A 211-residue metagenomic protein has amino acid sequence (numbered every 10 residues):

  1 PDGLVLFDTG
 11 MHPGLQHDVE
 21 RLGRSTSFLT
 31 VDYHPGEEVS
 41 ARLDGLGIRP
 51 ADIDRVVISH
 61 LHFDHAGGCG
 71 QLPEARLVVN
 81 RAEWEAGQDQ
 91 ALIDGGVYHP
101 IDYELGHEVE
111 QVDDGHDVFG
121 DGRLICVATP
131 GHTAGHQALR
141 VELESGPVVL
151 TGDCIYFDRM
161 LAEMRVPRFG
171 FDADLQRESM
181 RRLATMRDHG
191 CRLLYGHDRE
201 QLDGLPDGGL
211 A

Functional and structural regions predicted by a protein language model:
P1-A41, A138-G152, F157: Conserved beta-strand hairpin/beta-sheet module of binuclear metal-dependent hydrolase folds, prominently
T9-H12, L61, H132-T133, D153-C154 (+1 more regions): Active-site metal-binding loops of divalent metal-dependent hydrolases
L29-D52, R76, R81-A128, D172-G190: Metallo-beta-lactamase
I53-D64: Metallo-beta-lactamase
G70-P73: Short, conserved loop/helix-junction motifs that constitute active-site signature segments in enzyme catalytic cores
V78-V79, Q88-A91, L161-V166, R199-A211: C-terminal/domain-terminus segments
D117-G120, R140-V141, P147, D158 (+1 more regions): Divalent-metal (often Zn2+) His-rich catalytic cores of metallo-beta-lactamase-fold enzymes
T151-L175, S179: A hydrophobic, small-residue-rich beta->alpha segment in the mid-to-C-terminal subdomain of diverse proteins
